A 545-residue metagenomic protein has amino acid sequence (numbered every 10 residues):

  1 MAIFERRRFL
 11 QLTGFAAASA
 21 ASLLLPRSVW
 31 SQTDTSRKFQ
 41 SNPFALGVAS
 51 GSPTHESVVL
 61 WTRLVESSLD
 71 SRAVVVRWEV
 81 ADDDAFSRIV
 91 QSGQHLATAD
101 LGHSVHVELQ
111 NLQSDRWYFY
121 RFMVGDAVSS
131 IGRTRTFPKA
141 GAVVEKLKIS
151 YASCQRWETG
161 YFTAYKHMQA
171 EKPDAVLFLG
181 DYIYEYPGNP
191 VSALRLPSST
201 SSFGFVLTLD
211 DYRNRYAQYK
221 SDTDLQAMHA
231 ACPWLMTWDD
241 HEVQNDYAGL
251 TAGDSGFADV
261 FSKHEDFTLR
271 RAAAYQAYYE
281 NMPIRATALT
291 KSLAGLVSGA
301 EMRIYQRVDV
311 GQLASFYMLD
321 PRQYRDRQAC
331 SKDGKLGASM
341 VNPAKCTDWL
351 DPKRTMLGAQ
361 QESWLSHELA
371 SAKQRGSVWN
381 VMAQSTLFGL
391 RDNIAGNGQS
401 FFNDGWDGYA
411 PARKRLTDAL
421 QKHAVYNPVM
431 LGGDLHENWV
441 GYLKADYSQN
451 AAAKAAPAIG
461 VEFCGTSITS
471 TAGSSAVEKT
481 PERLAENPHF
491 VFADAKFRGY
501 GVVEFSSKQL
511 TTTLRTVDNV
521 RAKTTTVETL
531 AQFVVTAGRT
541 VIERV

Functional and structural regions predicted by a protein language model:
A2-V545: Metal-dependent phosphoester/phosphodiester hydrolase catalytic core
